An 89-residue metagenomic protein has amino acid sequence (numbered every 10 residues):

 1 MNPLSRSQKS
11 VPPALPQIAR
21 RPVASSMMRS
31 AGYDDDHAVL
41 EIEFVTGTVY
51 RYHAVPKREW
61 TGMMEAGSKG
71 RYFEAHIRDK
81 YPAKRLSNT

Functional and structural regions predicted by a protein language model:
M1-L4: N-terminal leader and targeting sequences that precede the mature domain
R6-T89: Acidic/histidine-enriched, beta-strand-rich ligand/metal-binding domains
